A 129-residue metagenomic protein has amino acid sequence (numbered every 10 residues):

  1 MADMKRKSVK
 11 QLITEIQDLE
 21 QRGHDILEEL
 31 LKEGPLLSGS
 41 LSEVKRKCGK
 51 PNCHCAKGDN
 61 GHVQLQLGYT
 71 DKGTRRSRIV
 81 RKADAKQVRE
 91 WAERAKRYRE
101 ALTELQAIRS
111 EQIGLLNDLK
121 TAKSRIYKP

Functional and structural regions predicted by a protein language model:
M1-P129: A positively charged, amphipathic N-terminal helix/segment that binds anionic biomolecules
